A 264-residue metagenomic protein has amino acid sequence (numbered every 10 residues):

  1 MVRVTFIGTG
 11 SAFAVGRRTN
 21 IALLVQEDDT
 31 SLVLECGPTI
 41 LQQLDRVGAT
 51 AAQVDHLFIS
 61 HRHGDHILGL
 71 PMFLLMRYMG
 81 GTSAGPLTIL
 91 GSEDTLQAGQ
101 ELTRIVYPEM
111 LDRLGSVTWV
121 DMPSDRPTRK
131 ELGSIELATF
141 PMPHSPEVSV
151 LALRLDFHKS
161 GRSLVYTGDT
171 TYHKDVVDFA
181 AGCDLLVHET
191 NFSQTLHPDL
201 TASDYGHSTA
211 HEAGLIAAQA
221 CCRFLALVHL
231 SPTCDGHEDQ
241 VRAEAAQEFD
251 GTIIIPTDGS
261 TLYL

Functional and structural regions predicted by a protein language model:
M1-Y166, T171, D178, D239-L264: Binuclear metal-dependent hydrolase catalytic cores
T171-G259: Cap/insert and terminal regions of metallo-dependent hydrolase folds
